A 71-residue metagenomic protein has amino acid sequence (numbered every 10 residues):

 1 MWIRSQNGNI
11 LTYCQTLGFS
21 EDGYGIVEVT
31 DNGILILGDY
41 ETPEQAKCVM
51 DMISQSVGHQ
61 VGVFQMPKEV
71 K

Functional and structural regions predicted by a protein language model:
M1-K71: Eukaryotic intrinsically disordered, low-complexity regulatory linkers and tails enriched in Ser/Thr/Pro
